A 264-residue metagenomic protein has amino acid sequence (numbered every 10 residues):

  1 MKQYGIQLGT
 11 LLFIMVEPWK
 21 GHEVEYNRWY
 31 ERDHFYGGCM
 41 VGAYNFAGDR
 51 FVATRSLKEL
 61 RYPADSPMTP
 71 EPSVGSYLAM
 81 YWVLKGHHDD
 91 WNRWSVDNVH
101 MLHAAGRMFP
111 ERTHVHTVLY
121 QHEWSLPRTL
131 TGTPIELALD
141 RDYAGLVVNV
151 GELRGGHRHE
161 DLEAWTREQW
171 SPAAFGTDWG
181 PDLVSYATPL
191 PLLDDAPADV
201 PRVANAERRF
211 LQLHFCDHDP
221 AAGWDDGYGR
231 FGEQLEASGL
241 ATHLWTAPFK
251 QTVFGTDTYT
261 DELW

Functional and structural regions predicted by a protein language model:
M1-W264: Macromolecular interaction modules
